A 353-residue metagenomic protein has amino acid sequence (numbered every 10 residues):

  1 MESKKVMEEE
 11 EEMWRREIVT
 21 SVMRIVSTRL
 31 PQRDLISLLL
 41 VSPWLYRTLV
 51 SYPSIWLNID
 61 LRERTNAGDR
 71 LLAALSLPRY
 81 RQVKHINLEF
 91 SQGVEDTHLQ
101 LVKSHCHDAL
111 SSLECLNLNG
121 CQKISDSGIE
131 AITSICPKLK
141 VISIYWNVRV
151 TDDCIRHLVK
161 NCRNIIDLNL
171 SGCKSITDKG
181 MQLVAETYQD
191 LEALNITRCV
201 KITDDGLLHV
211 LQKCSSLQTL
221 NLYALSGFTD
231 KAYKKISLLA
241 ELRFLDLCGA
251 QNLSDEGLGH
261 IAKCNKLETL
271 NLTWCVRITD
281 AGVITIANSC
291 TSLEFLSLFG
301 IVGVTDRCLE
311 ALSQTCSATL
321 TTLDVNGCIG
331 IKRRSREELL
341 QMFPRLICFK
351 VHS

Functional and structural regions predicted by a protein language model:
M1-E114, G120, S125, I129-T133 (+5 more regions): N-terminal adaptor-interaction module of cullin-RING ubiquitin ligase components
V41, T65-L71, Q92-Q100, Q122-S127 (+8 more regions): Short, solvent-exposed loop/turn at the beta-strand->alpha-helix junction within individual leucine-rich repeat
P43, S54, R81, Q92 (+18 more regions): Inter-repeat linker/turn residues at the boundaries of leucine-rich repeats
I59, K84-E89, L113-L118, I142-I144 (+8 more regions): Conserved hydrophobic beta-strand positions in leucine-rich repeat
S76-L77, L99-D108, I129-I135, I155-N161 (+7 more regions): A structural signal for leucine-rich repeat
C162, C214, F228, L298 (+2 more regions): Leucine-rich repeat
E192-G303, C308: Eukaryotic tandem repeat interaction scaffolds
E294-V302, Q314-I331, Q341-S353: Leucine-rich repeat domain C-terminal region
